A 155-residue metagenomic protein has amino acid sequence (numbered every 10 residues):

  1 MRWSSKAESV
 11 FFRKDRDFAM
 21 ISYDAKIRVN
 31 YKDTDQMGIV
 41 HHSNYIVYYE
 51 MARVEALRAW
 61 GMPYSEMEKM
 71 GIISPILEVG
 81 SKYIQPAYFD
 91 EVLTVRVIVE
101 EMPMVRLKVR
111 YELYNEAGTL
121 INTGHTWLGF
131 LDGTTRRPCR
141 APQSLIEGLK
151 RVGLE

Functional and structural regions predicted by a protein language model:
E8-A19: Short, Lys/Arg-enriched N-terminal segments with co-localized hydrophobic residues within the first ~10-30 amino acids
F18-I76, G133-E155: Hot-dog-fold acyl-thioester-processing enzymes
Y31, Y111-E112, L128: Generic short beta-strand
A56-M102, R106-L107, I121: Hydrophobic beta-strand-centered segment that forms part of the acyl-chain substrate-binding groove
L113-G118: Short edge-strand/loop segments of extracellular domains
G124-T126, P142: Short hydrophobic alpha-helix segments
T126-D132: Active-site and channel-lining beta-strand-loop segments that bind or position nucleotide-derived/phosphorylated
